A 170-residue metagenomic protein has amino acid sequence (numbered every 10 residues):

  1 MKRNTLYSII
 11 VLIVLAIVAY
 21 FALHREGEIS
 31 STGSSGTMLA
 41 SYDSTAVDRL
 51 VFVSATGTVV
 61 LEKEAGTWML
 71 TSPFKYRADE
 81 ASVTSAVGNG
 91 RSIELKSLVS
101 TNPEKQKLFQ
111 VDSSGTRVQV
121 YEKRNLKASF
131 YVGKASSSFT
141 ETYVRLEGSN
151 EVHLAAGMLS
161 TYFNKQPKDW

Functional and structural regions predicted by a protein language model:
M1-W170: Soluble, acidic/polar mature domains that operate outside membranes
